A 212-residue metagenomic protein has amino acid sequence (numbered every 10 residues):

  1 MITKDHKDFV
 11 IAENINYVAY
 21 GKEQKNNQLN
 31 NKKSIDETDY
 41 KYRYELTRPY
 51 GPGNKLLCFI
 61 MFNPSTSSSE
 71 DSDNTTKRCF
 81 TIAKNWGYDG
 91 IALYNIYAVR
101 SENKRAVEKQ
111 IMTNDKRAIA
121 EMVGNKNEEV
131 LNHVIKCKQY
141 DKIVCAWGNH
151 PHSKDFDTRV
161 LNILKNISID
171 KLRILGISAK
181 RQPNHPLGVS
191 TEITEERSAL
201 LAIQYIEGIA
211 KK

Functional and structural regions predicted by a protein language model:
M1-D73: Active-site and ligand/interface coordination hotspots across diverse enzymes and nucleic-acid-associated assemblies
I2-T3, V107-K212: Glycine/proline-rich loop-helix segments at beta-alpha junctions forming the active-site rim of enzyme cores
Y44, S72-F80, A120-V130: Short acidic (Asp/Glu) patches
L56-C58, G90, K142: Structural motif
M61-F62, I96, W147-N149: Short, well-ordered beta-to-alpha junction loops that form the rim of enzyme active sites and present histidine/acidic
S65-G87: A short mixed-secondary-structure module that forms the rim of ligand-binding clefts
T66, R100, P151: Feature marks short, surface-exposed loop/turn motifs that line or immediately flank catalytic pockets and channel
D89-E108: Short connector loops at secondary-structure junctions
